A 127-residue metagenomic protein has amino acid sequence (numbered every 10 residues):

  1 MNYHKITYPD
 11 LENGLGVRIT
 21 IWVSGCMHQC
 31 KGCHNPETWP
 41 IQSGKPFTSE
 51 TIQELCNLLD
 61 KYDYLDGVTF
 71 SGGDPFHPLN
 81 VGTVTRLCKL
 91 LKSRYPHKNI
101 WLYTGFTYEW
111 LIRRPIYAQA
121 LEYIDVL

Functional and structural regions predicted by a protein language model:
M1-Y3, V17, N35-L102, F106-Y117: Conserved Radical SAM active-site core
N2-Q29: N-terminal pre-triad scaffold of radical SAM enzymes
D125-V126: Receiver (REC) domain switch/active-site residues of two-component response regulators
